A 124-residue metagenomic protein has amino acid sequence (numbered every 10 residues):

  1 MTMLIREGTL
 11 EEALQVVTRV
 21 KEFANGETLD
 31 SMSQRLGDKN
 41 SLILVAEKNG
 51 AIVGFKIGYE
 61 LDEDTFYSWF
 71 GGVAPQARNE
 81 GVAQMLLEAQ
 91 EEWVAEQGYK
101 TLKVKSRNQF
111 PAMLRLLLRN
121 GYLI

Functional and structural regions predicted by a protein language model:
M1-V16: A short beta-loop-alpha structural element at the N-terminal edge of CoA-dependent acyl/N-acetyltransferase catalytic
E22-K48, I57: Active-site rim helix/loop that mediates acceptor-substrate recognition in acyltransferases
D38, N49-A51, L61-D64, Q109: Short strand-connecting beta-turns/loops that link adjacent beta-strands
V45, A51-Y59, F66-G72: Conserved beta-strand in the GNAT
D64, K100, L123: Short acidic/polar active-site loop segments enriched in Thr and Asp
V73, N79-E92, R119: Conserved acetyl-CoA-binding loop-helix of GNAT-fold acetyltransferases
Q84, N108-I124: Conserved active-site alpha-helix within GNAT-family acetyltransferase domains
V94-S106: Conserved GNAT acetyl-CoA-binding A-motif
